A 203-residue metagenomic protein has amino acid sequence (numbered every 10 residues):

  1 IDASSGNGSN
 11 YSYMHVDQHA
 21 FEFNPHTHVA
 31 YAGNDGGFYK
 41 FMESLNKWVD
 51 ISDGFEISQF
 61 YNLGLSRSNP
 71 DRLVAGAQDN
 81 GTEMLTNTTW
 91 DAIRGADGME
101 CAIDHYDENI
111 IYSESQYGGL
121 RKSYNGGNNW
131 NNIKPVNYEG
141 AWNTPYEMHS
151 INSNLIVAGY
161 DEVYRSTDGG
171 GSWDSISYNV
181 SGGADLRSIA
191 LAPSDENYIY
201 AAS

Functional and structural regions predicted by a protein language model:
I1-S203: Beta-propeller blade termini and top-face loops
